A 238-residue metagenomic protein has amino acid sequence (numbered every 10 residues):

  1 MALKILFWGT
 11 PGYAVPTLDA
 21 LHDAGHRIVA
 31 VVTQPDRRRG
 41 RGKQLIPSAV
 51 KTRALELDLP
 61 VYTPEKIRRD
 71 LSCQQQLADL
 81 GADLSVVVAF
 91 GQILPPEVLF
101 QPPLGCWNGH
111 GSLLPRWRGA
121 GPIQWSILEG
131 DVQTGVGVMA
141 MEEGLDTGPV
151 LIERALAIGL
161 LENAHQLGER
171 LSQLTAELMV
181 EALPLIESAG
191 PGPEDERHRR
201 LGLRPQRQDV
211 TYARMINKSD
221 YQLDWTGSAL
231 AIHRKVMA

Functional and structural regions predicted by a protein language model:
M1-A238: One-carbon transfer enzymes
